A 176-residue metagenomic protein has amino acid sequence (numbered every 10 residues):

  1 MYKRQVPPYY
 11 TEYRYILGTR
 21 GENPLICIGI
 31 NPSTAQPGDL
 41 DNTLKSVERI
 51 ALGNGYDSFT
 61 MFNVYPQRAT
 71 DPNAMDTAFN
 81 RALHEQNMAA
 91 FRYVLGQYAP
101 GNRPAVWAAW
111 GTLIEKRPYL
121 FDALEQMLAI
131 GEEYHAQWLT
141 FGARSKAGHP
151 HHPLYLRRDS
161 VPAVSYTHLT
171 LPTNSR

Functional and structural regions predicted by a protein language model:
M1-Q5, T167-T173: Conserved small/polar residues in nucleotide/adenosyl-binding loops
K3-D41, G53: Active-site and ligand/interface coordination hotspots across diverse enzymes and nucleic-acid-associated assemblies
P24, D57-S58, Q137: Residues at the starts of beta-strands that form the adenosine-phosphate
T34, R68, I114, T173: Feature marks short, surface-exposed loop/turn motifs that line or immediately flank catalytic pockets and channel
L44-A51: Short catalytic helix/loop segments, enriched in acidic residues and glycine and frequently bearing histidine
D57-M75: Short connector loops at secondary-structure junctions
M75-L169: Glycine/proline-rich loop-helix segments at beta-alpha junctions forming the active-site rim of enzyme cores
